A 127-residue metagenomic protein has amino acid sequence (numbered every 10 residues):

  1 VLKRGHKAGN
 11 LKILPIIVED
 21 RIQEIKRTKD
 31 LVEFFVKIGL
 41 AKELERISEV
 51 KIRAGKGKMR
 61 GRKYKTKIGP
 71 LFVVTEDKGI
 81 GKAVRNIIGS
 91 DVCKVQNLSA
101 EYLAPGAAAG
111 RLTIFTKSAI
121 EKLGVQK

Functional and structural regions predicted by a protein language model:
V1-K127: Extended polybasic, low-complexity segments that bind anionic RNA or targeting/receptor surfaces
